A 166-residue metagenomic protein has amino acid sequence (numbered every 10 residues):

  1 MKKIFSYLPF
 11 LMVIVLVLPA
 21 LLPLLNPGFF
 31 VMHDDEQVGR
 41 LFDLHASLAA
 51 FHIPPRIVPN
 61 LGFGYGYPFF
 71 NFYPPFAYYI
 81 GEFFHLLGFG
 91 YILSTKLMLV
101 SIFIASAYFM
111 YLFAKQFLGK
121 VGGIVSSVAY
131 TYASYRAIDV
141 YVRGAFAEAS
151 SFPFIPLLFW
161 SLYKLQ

Functional and structural regions predicted by a protein language model:
M1-P23: Start-transfer (signal-anchor) and selected internal transmembrane alpha helices of multi-pass inner/ER membrane
V13-A20, H85, M98-F117, V121-Q166: Membrane-embedded helix bundles of polyisoprenyl
A20-D35: Helix-to-loop transition at the C-terminal end of transmembrane segments
D34-F42: Loop-to-helix transition at the N-terminal end of transmembrane alpha-helices
Q37, F76, S106, M110: Hydrophobic (often cysteine-bearing) scaffold residues that line and stabilize catalytic clefts of nucleotide/cofactor
L41-G66: Extracytosolic helix-loop segments that constitute the early lumenal/periplasmic catalytic or substrate-binding loops
L61-F89: Short hydrophobic/aromatic helix or loop-helix immediately within or flanking a transmembrane segment in polytopic
G66, Y91-T95, R143: Short alpha-helical transmembrane interface motifs in multi-pass membrane proteins
